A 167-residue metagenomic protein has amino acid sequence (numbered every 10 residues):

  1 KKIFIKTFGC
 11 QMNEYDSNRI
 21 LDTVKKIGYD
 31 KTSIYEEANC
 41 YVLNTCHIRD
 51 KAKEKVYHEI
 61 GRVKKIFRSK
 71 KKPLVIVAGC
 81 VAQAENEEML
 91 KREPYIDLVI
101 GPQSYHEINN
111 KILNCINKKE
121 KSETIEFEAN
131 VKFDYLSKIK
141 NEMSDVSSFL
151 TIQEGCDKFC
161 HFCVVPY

Functional and structural regions predicted by a protein language model:
K1-Y167: Proteins enriched for Cys/Gly/acidic motifs involved in redox and nucleic-acid/cofactor modification
